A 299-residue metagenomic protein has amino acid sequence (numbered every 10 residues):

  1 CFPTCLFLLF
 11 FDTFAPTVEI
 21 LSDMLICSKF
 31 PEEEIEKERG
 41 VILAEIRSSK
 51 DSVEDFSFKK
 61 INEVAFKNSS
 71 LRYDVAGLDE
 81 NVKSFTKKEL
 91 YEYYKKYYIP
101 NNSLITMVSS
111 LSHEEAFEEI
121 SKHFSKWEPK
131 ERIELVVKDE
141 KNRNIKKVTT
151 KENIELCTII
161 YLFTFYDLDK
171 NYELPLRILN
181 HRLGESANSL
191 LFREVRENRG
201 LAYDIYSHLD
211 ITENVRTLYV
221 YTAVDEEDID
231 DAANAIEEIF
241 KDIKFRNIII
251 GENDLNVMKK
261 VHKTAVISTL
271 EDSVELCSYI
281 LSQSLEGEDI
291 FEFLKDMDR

Functional and structural regions predicted by a protein language model:
C1-R132, F165-D167, E197-R299: Charge-rich, well-structured scaffold segments of protease-associated domains
R132-L190: His/Glu-based metal-binding/catalytic segments typifying zinc-dependent metallopeptidases
R182, E194, D242: Active-site catalytic microenvironments for nucleophilic, acid-base chemistry
L190-E194, N198: Short amphipathic alpha-helix segments
